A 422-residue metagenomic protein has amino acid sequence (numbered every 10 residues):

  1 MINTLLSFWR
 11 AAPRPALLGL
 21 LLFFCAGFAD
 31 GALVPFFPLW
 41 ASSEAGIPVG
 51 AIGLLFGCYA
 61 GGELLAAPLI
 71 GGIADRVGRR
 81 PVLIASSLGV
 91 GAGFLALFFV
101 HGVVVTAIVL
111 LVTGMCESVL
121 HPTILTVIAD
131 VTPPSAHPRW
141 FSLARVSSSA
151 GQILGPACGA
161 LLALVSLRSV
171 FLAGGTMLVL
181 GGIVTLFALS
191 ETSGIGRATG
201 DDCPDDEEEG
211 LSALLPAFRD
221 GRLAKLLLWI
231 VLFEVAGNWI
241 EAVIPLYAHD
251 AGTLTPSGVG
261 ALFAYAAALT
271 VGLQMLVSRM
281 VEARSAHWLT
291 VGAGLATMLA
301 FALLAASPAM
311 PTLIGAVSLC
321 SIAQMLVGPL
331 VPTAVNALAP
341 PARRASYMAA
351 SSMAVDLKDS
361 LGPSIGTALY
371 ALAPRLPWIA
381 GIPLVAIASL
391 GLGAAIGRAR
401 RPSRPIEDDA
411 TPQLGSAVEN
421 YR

Functional and structural regions predicted by a protein language model:
M1-P13, E191-L227, G415-Y421: Juxtamembrane intracellular "pre-TM" segments in multi-pass secondary transporters
D30, V112-I124, C320-V331: Core transmembrane helices of Major Facilitator Superfamily
F36-G50, A242-G258: Short amphipathic helix-loop junctions that connect adjacent transmembrane helices in Major Facilitator Superfamily/SLC
A60-P68, Q152-I153, A267-M275, D359-S360: Residue-level signature of mid-helix packing/kink "hotspots" within the transmembrane helices of 12-pass Major
A66-G78, L273-A286, Y370: Helix-to-loop junctions at the C-terminal end of transmembrane segments in multipass secondary transporters
P81-L95, W288-A302: Structural signature of the two symmetry-related core transmembrane helices
L110-A150: Cytoplasmic helix-loop-helix junction between adjacent transmembrane helices in 12-TM secondary transporters
R343-A371: A late C-terminal transmembrane helix in Major Facilitator Superfamily
